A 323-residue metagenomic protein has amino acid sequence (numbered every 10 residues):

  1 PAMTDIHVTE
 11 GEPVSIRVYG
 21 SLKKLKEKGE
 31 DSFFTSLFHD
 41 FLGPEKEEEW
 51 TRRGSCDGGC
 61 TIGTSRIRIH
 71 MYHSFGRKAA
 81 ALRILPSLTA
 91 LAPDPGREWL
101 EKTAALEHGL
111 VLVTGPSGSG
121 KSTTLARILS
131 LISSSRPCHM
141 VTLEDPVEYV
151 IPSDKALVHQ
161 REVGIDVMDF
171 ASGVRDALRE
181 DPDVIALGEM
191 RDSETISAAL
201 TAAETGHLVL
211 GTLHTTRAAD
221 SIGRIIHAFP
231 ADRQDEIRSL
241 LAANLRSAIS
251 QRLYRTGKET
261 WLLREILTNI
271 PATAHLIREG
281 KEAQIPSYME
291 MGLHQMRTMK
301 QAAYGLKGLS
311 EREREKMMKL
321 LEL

Functional and structural regions predicted by a protein language model:
P1-L323: Short, flexible helix-loop junctions that flank or precede catalytic/ligand sites
